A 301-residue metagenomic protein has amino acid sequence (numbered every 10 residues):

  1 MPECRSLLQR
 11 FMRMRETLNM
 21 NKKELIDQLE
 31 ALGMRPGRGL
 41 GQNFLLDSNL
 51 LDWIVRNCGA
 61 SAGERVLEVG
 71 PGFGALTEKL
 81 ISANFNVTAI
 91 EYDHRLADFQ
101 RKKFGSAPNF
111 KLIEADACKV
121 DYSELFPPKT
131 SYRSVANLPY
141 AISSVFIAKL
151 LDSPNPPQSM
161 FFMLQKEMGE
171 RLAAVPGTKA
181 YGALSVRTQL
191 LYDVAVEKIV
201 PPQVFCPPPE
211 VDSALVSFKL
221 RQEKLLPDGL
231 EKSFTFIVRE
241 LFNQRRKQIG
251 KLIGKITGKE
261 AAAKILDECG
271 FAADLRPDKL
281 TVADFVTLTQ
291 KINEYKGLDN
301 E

Functional and structural regions predicted by a protein language model:
P2-E3, L7-E240, K264-D267, D278 (+2 more regions): Catalytic cores of RNA-modifying enzymes
N243: Active-site-proximal catalytic alpha-helix in oxidoreductases
G254-K255: Short helix-coil junctions and helix-kink-helix linkers
E260-A261: Alpha-helix N-cap and coil->helix boundary residues
F271-A272: Primarily EF-hand calcium-binding motifs
